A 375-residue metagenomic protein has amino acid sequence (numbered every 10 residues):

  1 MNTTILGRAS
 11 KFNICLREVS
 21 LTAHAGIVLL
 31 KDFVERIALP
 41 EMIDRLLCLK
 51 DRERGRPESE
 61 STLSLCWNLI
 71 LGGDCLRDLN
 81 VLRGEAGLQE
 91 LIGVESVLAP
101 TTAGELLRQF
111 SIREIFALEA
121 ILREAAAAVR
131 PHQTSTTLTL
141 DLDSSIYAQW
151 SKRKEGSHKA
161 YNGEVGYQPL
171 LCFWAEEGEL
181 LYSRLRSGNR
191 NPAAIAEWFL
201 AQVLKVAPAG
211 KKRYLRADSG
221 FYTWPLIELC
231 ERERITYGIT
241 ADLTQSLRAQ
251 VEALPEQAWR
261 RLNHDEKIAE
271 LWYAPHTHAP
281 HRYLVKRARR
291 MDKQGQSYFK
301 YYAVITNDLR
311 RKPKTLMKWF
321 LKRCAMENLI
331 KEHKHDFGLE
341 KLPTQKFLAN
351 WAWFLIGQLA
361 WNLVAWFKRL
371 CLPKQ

Functional and structural regions predicted by a protein language model:
M1-N191, A196-V206, C230: Dynamic "connector" segments at or just before major functional cores
N2, L69, V364-Q375: Conserved nucleotidyltransferase catalytic core and NTase-mimicking acidic/glycine-rich helix/loop elements in nucleic
N2-F12, L16-V19, T236-H335: An anionic, glycine-rich sequence signature occurring as long contiguous blocks
F33, L79, P313-A352, I356-F367: Short amphipathic alpha-helical "interface-anchor" segments enriched in bulky aromatics
T137-D141, K212-Y214, T236-G238: Structural preference for beta-strand elements that scaffold enzyme active sites
P208, I227-T236: Short, surface-exposed basic-aromatic patches at helix termini and helix-loop junctions that form
L215-T223, L243-Q245: Acidic, metal-coordinating catalytic cores used for nucleic-acid/nucleotide bond scission and strand-transfer chemistry
